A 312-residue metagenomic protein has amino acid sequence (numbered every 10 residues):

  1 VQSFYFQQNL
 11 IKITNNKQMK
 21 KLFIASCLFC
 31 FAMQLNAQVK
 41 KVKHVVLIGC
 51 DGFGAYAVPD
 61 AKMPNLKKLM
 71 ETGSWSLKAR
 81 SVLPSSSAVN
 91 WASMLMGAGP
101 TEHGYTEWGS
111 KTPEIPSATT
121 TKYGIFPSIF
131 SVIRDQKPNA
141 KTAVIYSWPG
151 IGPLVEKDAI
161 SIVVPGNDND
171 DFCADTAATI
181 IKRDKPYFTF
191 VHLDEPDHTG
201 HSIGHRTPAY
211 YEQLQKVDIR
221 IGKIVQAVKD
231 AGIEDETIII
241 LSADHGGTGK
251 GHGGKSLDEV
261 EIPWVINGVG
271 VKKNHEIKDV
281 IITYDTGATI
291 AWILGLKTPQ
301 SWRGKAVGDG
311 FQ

Functional and structural regions predicted by a protein language model:
V1-K40: Bacterial Sec-dependent N-terminal signal peptides
V39-V42, G54-D135: Active-site nucleophile/metal-coordination loop of metallo-enzymes that catalyze phosphate/sulfate and related
V45-G49, S76-R80, S93-L95, V132 (+5 more regions): Structural recognition of the beta-strand scaffold that forms the well-ordered cores of secreted hydrolase catalytic
V46-L47, N65, K216-S256, I290: Metal-dependent active-site segment of extracytoplasmic phospho-/sulfohydrolases and closely related
L95, K255-K297: Substrate-binding rim/cap in mid-to-C-terminal beta-strand-loop elements of soluble/periplasmic
H103-T106, I115-C173: Catalytic-site neighborhoods of secreted/periplasmic enzymes that process anionic sulfate/phosphate groups
P149-V164, D175-I219, K223: Active-site His/acidic residue clusters
L296-Q312: Polar, surface-exposed loop/tail segments that function as active-site lids or cofactor/substrate-recognition elements
